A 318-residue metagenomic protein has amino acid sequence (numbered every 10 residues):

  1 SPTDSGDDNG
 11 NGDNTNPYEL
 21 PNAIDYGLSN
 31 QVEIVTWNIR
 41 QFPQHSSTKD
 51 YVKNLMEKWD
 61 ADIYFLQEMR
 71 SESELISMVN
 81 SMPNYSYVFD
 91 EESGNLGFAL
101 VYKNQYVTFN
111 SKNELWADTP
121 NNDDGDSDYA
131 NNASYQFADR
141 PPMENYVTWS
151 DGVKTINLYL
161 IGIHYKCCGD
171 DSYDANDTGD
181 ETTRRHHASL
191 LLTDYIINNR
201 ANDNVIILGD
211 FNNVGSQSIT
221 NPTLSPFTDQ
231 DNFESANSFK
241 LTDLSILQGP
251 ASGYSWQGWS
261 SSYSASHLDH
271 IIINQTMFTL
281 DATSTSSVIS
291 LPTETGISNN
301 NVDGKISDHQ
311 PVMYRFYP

Functional and structural regions predicted by a protein language model:
S1-S86, E92-F98, N131-A133, S189-L190 (+4 more regions): N-terminal, active-site-proximal structural segment of metallo-dependent hydrolase catalytic domains
N16, F137, I197-I206, N212-P318: Metal-dependent phosphoester-hydrolase catalytic domains
Q31-Q41, K112-E114, N157-D170, D174: Active-site-proximal beta-strand elements of phosphoester/diester hydrolases
N38, H164, G209-D210, H309: Active-site glycine-centered loops adjacent to acidic/histidine catalytic or metal-binding residues that shape
Q44-S46, E72-S77, L96-G97, C168-Y173 (+2 more regions): Extracytoplasmic/secreted cell-surface and envelope-processing proteins
M69-K166: Structured beta-strand-rich core segments of catalytic domains in phosphoester-bond hydrolases
S127, C168-H187: A solvent-exposed, charged loop/short amphipathic helix patch at secondary-structure junctions
G179-D203: A long, amphipathic alpha-helix that forms part of the scaffold/cap immediately adjacent to metal-dependent active
